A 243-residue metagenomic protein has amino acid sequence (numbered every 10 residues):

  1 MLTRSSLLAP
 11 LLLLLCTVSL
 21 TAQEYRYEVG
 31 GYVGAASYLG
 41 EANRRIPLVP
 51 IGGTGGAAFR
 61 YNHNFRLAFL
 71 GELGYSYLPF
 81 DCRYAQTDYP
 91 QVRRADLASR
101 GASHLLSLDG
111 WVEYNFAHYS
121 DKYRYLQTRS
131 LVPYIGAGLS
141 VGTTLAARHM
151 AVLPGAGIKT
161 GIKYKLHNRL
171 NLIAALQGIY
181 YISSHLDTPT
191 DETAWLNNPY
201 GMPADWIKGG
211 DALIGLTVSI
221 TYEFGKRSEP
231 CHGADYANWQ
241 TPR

Functional and structural regions predicted by a protein language model:
A22-N62, L213-T217, T221-S228, R243: Short glycine/proline- and aromatic-enriched beta-strand/turn motifs that initiate or cap beta-hairpins
E24, N62-R66, A117-Y119, T128 (+2 more regions): Outer-membrane beta-barrel channels and translocator barrels
Y25, V49-G53, H104-L108, R129-L131 (+2 more regions): Residues that define the transmembrane beta-barrel architecture of outer-membrane proteins
G31-A35, A57-H63, L73-Y75, G110-Y114 (+4 more regions): Residues on the lipid-exposed face of transmembrane beta-strands in outer-membrane beta-barrel proteins
A36-G40, S76-F80, A117, S140-T144 (+2 more regions): Structural signature of outer-membrane beta-barrel domains
E41-L48, L78-H104, T143-A151, H185-E192 (+1 more regions): Extracellular/periplasm-exposed beta-strand and loop segments of Gram-negative cell-envelope proteins, dominated by
F65-A147: Gram-negative (and chloroplast) outer-membrane scaffold detector with strong preference for beta-barrel transmembrane
H167-R243: Predominantly the C-terminal beta-signal and adjacent terminal strand-loop region of outer-membrane beta-barrel
